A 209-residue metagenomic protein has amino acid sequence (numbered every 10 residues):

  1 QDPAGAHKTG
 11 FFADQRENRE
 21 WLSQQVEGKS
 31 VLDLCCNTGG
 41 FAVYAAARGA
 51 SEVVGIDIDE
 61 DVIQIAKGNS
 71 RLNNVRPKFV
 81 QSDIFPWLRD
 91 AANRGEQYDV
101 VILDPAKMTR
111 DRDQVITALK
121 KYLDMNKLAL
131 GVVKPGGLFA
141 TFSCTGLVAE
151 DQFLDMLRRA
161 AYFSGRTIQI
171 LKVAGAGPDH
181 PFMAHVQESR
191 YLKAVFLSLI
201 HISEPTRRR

Functional and structural regions predicted by a protein language model:
Q1-K29: SAM-dependent Rossmann-like transferase core, predominantly class I methyltransferases with a strong bias toward
K29-C35: Conserved class I S-adenosyl-L-methionine
T38-A50: Conserved SAM-binding loop of SAM-dependent methyltransferases across substrates and taxa, primarily the Class I
E52-D57: Conserved SAM-binding motif I beta-strand of class I
V62, Y98-L128: Mobile active-site "lid"/loop adjacent to the S-adenosyl-L-methionine
Q64-E96: S-adenosyl-L-methionine
K127-V186: C-terminal substrate-binding/active-site "lid" region of AdoMet-derived donor-dependent transferases
S198-R208: Residue-level detector of conserved catalytic or cofactor/ligand-binding positions in enzyme active sites
